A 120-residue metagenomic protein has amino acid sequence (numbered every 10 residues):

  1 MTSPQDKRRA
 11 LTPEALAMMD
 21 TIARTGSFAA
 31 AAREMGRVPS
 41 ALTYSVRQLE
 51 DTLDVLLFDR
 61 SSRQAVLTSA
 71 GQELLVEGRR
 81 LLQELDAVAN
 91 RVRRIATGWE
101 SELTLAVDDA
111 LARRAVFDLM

Functional and structural regions predicted by a protein language model:
T12-A15, P39, G71, G78: The N-cap/first-turn positions of alpha helices within or immediately adjacent to helix-turn-helix DNA-binding domains
A15-I22, L74: Short alpha-helical "packing" element that flanks the helix-turn-helix/winged-helix DNA-binding module
T21-G36: Short helix-boundary/capping micro-motifs
R33-E34, D51, Q72: Alpha-helical residues within the helix-turn-helix
V38-A41, S45-Q48, L119: Residues within the DNA-recognition helix of helix-turn-helix
E50-S69: A short LG(V/I)-centered, amphipathic sequence patch enriched for acidic residue(s) preceding the LG motif
T52-L53, L74-A96: Alpha-helical linker/hinge and terminal dimerization helices associated with HTH transcriptional regulators
R93-A112: Interdomain hinge and pocket-entrance segments immediately C-terminal to HTH DNA-binding domains
